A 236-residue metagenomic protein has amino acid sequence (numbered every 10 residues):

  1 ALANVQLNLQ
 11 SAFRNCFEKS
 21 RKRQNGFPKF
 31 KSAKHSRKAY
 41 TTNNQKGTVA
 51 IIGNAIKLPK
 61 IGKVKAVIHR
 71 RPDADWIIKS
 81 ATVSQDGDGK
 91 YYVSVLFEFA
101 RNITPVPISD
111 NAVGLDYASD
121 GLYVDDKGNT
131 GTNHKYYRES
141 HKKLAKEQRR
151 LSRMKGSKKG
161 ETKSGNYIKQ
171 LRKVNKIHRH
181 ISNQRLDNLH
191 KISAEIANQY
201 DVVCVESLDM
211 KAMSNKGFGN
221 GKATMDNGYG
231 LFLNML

Functional and structural regions predicted by a protein language model:
A1-G87, K222, D226: Acidic carboxylate diad motif detector
A74, G87-L236: Positively charged, helix-rich recognition surfaces that bind polyanionic ligands
